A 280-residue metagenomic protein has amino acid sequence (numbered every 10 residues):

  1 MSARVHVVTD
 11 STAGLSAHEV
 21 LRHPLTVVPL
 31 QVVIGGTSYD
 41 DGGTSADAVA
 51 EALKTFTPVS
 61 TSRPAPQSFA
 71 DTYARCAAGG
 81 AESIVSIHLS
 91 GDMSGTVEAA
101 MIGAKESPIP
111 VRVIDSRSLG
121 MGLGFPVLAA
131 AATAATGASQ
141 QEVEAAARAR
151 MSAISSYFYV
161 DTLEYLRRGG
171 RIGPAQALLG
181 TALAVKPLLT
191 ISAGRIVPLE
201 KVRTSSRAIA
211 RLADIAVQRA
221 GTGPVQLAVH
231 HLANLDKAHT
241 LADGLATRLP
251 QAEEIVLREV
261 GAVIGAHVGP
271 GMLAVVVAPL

Functional and structural regions predicted by a protein language model:
M1, D71-E82, I215-P224: Glycine-rich phosphate/diphosphate-binding loops that line cofactor/substrate pockets in enzymes
A3-H6, T12-V33, T96-R112, S118-L280: Mixed-charge interfacial surface used for oligomerization/domain docking and macromolecular partner engagement
V5-S68: N-terminal glycine-rich anion-binding loop in soluble enzyme alpha/beta folds
S45-A50, G79, M101-E106: A short glycine/small-residue-enriched secondary-structure motif
L53-P58, C76, A132-T133, V276: A general structural signal for short secondary-structure boundary/capping elements
F56-I102, Q140, E144, M151-I154: Glycine-rich phosphate- or other oxyanion-binding loops that anchor nucleotides, phosphorylated ligands
S60, S86, V113, A228-V229: Short catalytic-loop micro-motif centered on adjacent basic/acidic residues
R63-P64, D115-R117: Short beta->alpha junction loops
